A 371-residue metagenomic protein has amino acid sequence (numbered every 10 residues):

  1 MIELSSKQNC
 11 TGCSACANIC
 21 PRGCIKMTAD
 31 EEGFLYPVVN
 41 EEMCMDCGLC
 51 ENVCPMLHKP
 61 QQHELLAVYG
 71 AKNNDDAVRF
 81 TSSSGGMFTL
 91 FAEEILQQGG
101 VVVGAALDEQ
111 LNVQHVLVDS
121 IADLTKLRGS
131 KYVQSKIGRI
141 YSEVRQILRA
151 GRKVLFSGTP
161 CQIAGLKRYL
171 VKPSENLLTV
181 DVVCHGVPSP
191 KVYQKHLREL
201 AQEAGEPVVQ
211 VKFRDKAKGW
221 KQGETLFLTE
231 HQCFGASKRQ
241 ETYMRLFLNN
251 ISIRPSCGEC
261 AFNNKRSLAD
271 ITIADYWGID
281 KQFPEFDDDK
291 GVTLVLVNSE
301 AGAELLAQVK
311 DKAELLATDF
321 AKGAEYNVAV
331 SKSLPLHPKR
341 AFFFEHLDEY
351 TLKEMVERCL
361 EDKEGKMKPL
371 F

Functional and structural regions predicted by a protein language model:
M1-K7, V38-E42, R239-L248: Short, intrinsically disordered, charge-biased short linear motifs at domain edges
I2, A15-E32, Y36-V38, L49-L65 (+1 more regions): Iron-sulfur cluster-binding cysteine motifs and their immediate structural context in ferredoxin-like electron-transfer
Q8-G23, M45-L57, T159-G165, I253-K265: Local cysteine-cluster metal-coordination motifs and their immediate loop/turn environment, predominantly Fe-S cluster
E42-A150, L316, A321-L360: Flanking helices and flexible, charged tails adjoining ferredoxin-like Fe-S electron-transfer domains in multi-subunit
S83-G86, E109, F156-L166, G186-P188: Gly/Ser/Thr-rich loops at beta-strand to alpha-helix junctions that form or flank small-molecule/cofactor-binding
Q98-V101, E206-F371: Long, compositionally biased charged/polar accessory segments in the mid-to-C-terminal portions of proteins
D123, V171-V182: A short alpha->loop->secondary-structure connector
L178-E199, Y326: Short, flexible loop segments at boundaries between secondary-structure elements
